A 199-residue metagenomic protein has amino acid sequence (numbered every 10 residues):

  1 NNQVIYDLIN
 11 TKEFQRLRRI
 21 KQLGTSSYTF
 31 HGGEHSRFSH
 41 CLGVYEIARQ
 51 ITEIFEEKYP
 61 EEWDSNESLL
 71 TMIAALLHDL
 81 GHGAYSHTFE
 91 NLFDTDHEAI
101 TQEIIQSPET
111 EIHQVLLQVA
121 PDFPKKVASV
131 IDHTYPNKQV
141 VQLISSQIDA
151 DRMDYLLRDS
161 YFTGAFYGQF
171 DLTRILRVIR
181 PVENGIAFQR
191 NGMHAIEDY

Functional and structural regions predicted by a protein language model:
N1-K21, Y28-I73, G81-Y199: Sequence-structural signature of the catalytic-core scaffold of metal-dependent phosphohydrolases that act on
